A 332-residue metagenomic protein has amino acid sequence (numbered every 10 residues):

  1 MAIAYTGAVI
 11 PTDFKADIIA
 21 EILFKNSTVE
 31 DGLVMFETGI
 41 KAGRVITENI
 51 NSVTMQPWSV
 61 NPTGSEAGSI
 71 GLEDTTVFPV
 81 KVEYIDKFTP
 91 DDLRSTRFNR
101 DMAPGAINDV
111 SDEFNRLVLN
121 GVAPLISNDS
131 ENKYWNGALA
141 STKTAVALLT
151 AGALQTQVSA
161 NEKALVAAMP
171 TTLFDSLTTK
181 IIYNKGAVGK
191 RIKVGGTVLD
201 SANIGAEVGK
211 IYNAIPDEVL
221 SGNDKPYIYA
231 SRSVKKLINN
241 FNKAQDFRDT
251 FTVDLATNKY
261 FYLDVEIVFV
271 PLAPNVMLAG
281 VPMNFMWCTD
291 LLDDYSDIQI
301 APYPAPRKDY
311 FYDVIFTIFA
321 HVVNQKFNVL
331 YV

Functional and structural regions predicted by a protein language model:
M1-A2, T144: Intrinsic low-complexity, intrinsically disordered segments enriched in polar/basic residues
A2-S52, D109, Q155, E162-A206 (+2 more regions): Sequence/fold signature of self-assembling virion shell proteins
D17-F98, Q157: Assembly/oligomerization interface modules of large self-assembling protein complexes
E48, S69-K185, K190, N213 (+2 more regions): Long, contiguous amphipathic alpha-helices that act as assembly "spine/axial" helices in icosahedral shell and virion
V60, T142, R248-T250: Alpha-helix boundary/interfacial micro-motifs
S201-D217: A Trp-anchored, charged/polar loop motif used as the substrate-binding/catalytic surface of acyl/ester-handling
